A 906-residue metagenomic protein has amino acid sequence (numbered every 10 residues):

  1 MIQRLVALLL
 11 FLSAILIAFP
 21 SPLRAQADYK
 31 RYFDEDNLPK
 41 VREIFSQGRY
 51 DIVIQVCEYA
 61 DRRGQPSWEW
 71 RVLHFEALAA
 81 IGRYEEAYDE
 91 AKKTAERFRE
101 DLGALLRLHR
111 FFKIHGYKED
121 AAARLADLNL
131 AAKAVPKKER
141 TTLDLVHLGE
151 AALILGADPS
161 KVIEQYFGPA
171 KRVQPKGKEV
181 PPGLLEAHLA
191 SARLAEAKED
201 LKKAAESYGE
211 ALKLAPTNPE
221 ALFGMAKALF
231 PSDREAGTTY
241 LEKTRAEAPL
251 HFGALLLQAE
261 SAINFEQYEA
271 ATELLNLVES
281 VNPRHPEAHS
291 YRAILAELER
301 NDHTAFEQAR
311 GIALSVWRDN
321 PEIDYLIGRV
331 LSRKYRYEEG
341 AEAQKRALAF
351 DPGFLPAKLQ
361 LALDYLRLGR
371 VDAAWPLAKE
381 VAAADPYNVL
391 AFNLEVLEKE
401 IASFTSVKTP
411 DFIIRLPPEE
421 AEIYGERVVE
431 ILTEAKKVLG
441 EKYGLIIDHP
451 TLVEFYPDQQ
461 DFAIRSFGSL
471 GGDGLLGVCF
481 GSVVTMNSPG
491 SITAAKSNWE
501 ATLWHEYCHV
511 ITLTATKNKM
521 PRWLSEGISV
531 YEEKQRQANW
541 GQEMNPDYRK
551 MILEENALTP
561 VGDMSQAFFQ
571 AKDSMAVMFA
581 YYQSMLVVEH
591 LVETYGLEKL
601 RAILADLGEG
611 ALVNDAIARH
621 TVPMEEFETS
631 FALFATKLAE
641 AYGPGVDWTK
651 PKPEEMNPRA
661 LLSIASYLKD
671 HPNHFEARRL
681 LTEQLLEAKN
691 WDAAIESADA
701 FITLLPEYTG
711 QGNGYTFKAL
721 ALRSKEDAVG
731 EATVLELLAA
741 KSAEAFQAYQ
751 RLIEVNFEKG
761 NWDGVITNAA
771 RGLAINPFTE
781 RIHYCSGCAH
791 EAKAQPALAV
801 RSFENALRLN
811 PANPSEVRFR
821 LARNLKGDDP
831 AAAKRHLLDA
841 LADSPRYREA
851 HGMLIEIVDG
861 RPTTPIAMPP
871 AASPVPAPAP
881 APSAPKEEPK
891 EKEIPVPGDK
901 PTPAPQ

Functional and structural regions predicted by a protein language model:
A27, E43, D120, R124-D127 (+16 more regions): Juxtacatalytic substrate-recognition/specificity segment
D28-Y32, D36, R42, S46 (+15 more regions): Beta/coil-rich, acidic/histidine-enriched accessory regions frequently appended to metallopeptidases
R31, Q65, R99, K133 (+15 more regions): Short coil turns that delineate tetratricopeptide repeat
E35, E69, G103, L143 (+14 more regions): Start-of-helix register in tetratricopeptide repeats
R42, E76, R110, E150 (+13 more regions): Residue-level recognition of tetratricopeptide repeat
S46-Q47, A80, I114-H115, I154-L155 (+13 more regions): Register position in tetratricopeptide repeats
V53, A87, A121-R124, V162-I163 (+12 more regions): Single-residue signature of alpha-solenoid repeat helices
L73, R107, H147, A190 (+12 more regions): Canonical tetratricopeptide repeat
